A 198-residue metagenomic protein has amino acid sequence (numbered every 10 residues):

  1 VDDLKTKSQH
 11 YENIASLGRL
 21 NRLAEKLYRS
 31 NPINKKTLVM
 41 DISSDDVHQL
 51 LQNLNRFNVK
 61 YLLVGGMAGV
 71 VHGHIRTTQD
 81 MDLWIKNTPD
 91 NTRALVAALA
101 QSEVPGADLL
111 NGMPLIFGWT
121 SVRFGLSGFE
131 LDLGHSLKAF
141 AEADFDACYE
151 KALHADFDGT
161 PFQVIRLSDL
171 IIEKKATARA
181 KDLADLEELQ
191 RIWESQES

Functional and structural regions predicted by a protein language model:
D2-S198: Compositionally biased terminal segments of proteins
